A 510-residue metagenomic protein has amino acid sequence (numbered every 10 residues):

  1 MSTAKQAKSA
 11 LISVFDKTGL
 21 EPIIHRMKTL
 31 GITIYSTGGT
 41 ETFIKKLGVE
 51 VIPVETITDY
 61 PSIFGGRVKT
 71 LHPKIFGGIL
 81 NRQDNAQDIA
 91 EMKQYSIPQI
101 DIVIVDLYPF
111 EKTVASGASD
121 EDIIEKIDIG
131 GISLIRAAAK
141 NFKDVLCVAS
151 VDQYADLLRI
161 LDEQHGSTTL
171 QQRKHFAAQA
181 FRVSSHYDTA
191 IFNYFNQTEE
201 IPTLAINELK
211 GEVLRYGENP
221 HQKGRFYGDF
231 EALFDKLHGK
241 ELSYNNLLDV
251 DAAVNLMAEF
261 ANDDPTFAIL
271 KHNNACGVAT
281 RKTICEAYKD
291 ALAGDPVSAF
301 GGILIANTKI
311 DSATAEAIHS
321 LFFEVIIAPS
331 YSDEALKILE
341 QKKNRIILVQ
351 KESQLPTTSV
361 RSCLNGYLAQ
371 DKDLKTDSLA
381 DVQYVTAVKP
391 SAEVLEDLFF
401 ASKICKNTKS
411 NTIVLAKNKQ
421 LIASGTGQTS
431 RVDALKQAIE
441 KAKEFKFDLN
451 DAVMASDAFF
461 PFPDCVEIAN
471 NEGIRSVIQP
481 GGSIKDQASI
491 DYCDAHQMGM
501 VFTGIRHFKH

Functional and structural regions predicted by a protein language model:
M1-I57: N-terminal glycine-/serine-/threonine-rich phosphate-binding loop
G39-P109: Glycine-rich nucleotide/cofactor/substrate-binding loop typically near the N-terminus or early in the first domain
Q83-I132, R136-A138, S378, V382-A392: Active-site/ligand-binding-proximal alpha/beta "capping" segment
D152-I160, Q164-L336, K342-K372, V394-K403 (+1 more regions): Active-site loops and adjacent core secondary-structure elements that bind or stabilize anionic groups
C276-P296, V414, Q420-E467: Glycine- and Gly-Pro-enriched alpha-helical subdomains that act as flexible, kink-prone "lid/hinge" or packing modules
L304-I305, D311-S320, F445-D486: Cysteine/selenocysteine-centered motifs that mediate thiol-based redox chemistry or coordinate metal-sulfur cofactors
F322-I347, Q354, E467-H510: C-terminal binding/interaction regions
